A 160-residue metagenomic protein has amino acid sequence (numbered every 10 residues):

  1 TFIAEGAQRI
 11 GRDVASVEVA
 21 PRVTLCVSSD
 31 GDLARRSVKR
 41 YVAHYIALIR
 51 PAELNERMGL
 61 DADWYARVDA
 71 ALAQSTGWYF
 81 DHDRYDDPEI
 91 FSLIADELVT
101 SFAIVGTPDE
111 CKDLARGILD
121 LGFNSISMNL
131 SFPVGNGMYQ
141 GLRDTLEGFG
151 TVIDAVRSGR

Functional and structural regions predicted by a protein language model:
T1-G6, G135-R160: C-terminal helical cap(s) of enzyme catalytic domains, especially alpha/beta-barrels
F2-D120: An alpha-helical appendage that flanks or caps ligand/catalytic pockets
C26-V27, I104, P133-Q140: Acidic-and-aromatic substrate-binding clefts and catalytic sites of carbohydrate-active enzymes
L130: Short secondary-structure boundary segments
